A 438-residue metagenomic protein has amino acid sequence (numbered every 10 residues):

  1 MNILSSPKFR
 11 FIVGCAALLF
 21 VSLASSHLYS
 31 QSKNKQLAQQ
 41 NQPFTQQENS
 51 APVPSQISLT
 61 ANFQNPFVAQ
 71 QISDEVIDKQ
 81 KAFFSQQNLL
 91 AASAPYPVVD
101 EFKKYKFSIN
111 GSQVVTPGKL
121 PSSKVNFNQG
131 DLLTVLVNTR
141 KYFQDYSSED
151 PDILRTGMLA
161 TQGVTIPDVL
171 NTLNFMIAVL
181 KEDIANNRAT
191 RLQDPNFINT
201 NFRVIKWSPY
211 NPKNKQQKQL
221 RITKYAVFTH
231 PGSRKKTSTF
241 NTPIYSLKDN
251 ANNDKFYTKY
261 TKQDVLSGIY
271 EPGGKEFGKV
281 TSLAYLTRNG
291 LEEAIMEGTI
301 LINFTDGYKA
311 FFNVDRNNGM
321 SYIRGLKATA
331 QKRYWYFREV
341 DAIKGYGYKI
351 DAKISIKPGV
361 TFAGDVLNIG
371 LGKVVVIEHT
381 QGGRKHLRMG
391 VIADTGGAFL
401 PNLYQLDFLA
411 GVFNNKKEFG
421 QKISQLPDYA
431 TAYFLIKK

Functional and structural regions predicted by a protein language model:
I3-V13: Bacterial N-terminal signal peptides that target proteins for export
G14-F20: Hydrophobic helical h-region of N-terminal Sec-dependent signal peptides in bacterial secretory/periplasmic proteins
L28-S32: Boundary at the C-terminal end of the N-terminal hydrophobic targeting segment
P43-Q47, P52-K438: Solvent-exposed, well-ordered loop and adjacent helix/strand elements within mature globular domains that form
